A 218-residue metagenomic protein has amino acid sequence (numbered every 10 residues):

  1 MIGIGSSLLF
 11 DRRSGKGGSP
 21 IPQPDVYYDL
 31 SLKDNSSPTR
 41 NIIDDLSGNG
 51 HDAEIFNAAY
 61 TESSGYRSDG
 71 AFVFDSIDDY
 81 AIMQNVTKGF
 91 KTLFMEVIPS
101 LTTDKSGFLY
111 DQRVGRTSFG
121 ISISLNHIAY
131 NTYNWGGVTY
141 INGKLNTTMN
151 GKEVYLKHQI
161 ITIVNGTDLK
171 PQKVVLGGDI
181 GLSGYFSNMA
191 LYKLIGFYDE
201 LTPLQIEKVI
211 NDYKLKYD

Functional and structural regions predicted by a protein language model:
M1-D78, S124, A190-K193, I206-D218: Extracytoplasmic low-complexity segments
S14-I21, V73-F94, Y110-V114, F119 (+2 more regions): Short surface loop/edge beta-strand patches of beta-sandwich-type extracellular domains that form ligand-contact sites
V26-S31, D45, S76, K91-T103 (+2 more regions): Short hydrophobic/aromatic patches on beta-strands that form ligand-binding or substrate-lining surfaces
L30-R40, N49-G50, P99-D104, V114-G115 (+3 more regions): Acidic glycine-/aspartate-rich tracts in secreted/extracellular proteins
A58-Y66, T117-S124, V138-T139, T167-D168: Short, exposed beta-strand/loop patches in secreted or surface proteins that constitute
S106-G136: Glycan-recognition/cleft segments
T132-K157: Short, aromatic/His-centered strand-loop micro-motif at the edge of beta-sheets
T167-Y192, L201: Extracellular glycan-interaction patches encoded by glycine-rich segments
